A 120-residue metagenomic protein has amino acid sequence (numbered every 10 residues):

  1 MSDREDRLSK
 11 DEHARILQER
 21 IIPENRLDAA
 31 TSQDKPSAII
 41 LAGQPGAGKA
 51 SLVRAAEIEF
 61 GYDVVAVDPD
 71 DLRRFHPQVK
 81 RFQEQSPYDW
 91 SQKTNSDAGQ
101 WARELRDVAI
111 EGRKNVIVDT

Functional and structural regions predicted by a protein language model:
M1-A30: N-terminal pre-Walker A segment at the start of P-loop NTPase domains
D28-P36, A109-I110: Phosphate-binding P-loop
I39-I40: Short hydrophobic/aromatic beta-strand immediately N-terminal to the Walker A/P-loop
Q44-P45: The conserved Walker
K49: Conserved lysine of the Walker
L52: Hydrophobic positions on the alpha1 helix immediately C-terminal to the Walker A/P-loop
A55: Active-site signature of alpha/beta-hydrolase-fold catalytic machinery across serine- and Asp/Cys-nucleophile hydrolases
G61-A66, D71-T120: Conserved nucleotide-sensing/catalytic segment adjacent to the nucleotide-binding pocket in NTP-handling enzymes
